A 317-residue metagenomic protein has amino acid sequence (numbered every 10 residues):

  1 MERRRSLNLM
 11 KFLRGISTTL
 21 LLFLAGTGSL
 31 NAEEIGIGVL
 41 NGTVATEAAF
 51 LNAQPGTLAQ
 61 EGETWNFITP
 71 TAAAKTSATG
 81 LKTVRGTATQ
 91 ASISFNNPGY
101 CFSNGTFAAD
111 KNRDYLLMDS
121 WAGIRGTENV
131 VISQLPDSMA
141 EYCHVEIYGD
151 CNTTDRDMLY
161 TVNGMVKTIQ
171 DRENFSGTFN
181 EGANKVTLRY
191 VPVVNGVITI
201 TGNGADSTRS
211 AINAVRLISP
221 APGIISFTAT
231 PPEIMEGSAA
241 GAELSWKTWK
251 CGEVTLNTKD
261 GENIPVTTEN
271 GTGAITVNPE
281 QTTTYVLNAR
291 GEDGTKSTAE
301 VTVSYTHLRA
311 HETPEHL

Functional and structural regions predicted by a protein language model:
A32-A221: Compositionally biased, intrinsically disordered or flexible polar/acidic segments
P222-A229, L308-R309: Proline-enriched interdomain boundary motifs that mark the N-terminal boundary and often initiate the first structured
P232-A240: Short, solvent-exposed loop/linker segments at the N-terminal edge of repeated beta-sheet extracellular domains
K247-E253: Short proline/glycine-enriched turn/loop motifs at strand-loop junctions of beta-rich domains
I264-G271: Short beta-strand segments within Ig-like beta-sandwich modules, predominantly Fibronectin type-III
G271-T284: Solvent-exposed segments in extracellular or luminal domains encompassing
R290-G294: Short, solvent-exposed loop/turn segments at the edges of extracellular beta-sandwich modules
T306-E315: Conserved small/polar residues in nucleotide/adenosyl-binding loops
